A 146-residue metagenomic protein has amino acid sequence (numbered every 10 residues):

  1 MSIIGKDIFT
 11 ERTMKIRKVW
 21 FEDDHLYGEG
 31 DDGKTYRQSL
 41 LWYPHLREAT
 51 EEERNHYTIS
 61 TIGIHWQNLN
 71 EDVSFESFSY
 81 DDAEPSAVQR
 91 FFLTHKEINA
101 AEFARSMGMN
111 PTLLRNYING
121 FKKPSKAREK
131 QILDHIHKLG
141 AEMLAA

Functional and structural regions predicted by a protein language model:
M1-A146: Motif-centric detector for short Cys/His coordination patterns
